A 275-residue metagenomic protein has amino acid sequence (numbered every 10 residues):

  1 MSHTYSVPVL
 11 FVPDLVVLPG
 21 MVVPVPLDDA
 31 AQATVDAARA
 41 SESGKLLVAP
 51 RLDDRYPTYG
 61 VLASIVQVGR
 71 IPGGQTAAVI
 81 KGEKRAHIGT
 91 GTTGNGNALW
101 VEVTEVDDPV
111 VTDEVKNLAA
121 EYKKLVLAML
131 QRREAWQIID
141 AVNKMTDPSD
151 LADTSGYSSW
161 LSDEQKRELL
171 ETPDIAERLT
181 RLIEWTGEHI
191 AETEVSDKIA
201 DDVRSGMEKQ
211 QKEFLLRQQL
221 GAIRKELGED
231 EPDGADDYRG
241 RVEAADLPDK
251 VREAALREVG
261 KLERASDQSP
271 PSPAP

Functional and structural regions predicted by a protein language model:
M1-P275: N-terminal low-complexity, acidic/polar interaction/targeting segments
